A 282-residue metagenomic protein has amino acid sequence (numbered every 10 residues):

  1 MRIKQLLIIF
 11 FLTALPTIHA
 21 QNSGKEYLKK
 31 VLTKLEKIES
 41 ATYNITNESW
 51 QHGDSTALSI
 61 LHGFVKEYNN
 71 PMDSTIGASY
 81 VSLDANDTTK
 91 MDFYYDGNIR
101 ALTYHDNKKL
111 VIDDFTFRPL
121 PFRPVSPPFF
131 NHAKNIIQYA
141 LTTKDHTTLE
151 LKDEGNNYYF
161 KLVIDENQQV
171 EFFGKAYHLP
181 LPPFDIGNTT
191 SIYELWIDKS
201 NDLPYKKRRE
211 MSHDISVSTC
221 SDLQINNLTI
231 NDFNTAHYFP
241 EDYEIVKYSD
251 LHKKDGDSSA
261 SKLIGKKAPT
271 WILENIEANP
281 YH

Functional and structural regions predicted by a protein language model:
I3-A14: Sec-dependent N-terminal signal peptides
I18-S74, Y139-L149: N-terminal leader/targeting segments and the immediate start of mature chains
I45-E48, I76-A85, Y159-E166, L181-P183 (+1 more regions): Short beta-strand segments that buttress and anchor functional surface loops
E48, G97-I99, H105-N107, V163-N167 (+2 more regions): Solvent-exposed coil/turn segments that connect beta secondary-structure elements in extracytoplasmic/periplasmic
S59-N69, M91-D92, T148, S191-I197 (+1 more regions): Hydrophobic/aromatic beta-strand elements that line small-molecule binding cavities or substrate pockets in beta-rich
K66-F130, S216: An acidic-aromatic
F130-N201, Y205: Extended beta-strand-rich segments in extracellular/periplasmic secretory proteins, especially within noncatalytic
P180-I192, S200-Y281: Non-transmembrane domains of secretory- and envelope-associated proteins
